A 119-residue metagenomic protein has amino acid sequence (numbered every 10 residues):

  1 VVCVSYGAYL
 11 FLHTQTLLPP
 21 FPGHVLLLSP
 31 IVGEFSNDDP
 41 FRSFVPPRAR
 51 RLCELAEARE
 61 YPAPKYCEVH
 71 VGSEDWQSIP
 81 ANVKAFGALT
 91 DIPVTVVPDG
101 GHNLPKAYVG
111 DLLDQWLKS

Functional and structural regions predicted by a protein language model:
V2-L12: Gly/Ala-rich beta-loop-alpha elbow adjacent to hydrolase catalytic centers
L26-F35: Active-site nucleophile loop of the alpha/beta-hydrolase fold
P40-R59: Active-site nucleophile elbow and catalytic-triad environment of alpha/beta-hydrolase enzymes
A63-P64, E68-V71: Short beta-strand/loop motif that positions the catalytic acidic residue of the alpha/beta-hydrolase fold
S73-D75, P98-G101: Acidic beta-to-alpha connecting loop that harbors the catalytic carboxylate
W76-N82, P105: Conserved alpha/beta-hydrolase "acid-adjacent" motif
G100-G110: Catalytic histidine-centered segment of alpha/beta-hydrolase-like enzymes
Y108-S119: Catalytic active-site module of serine/aspartate enzymes centered on a nucleophile-bearing elbow/loop
